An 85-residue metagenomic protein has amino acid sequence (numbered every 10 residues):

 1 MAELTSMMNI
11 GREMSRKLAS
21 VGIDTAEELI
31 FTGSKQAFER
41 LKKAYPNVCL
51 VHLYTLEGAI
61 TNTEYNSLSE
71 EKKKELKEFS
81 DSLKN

Functional and structural regions predicted by a protein language model:
M1-M8: Sterile Alpha Motif
K17-A44: Accessory alpha-helical DNA-binding modules that contact the DNA backbone or grooves
F38-Y65: Alpha-helical interaction/regulatory segments in DNA maintenance proteins
G58-N85: C-terminal structural segments of small proteins and small subunits
